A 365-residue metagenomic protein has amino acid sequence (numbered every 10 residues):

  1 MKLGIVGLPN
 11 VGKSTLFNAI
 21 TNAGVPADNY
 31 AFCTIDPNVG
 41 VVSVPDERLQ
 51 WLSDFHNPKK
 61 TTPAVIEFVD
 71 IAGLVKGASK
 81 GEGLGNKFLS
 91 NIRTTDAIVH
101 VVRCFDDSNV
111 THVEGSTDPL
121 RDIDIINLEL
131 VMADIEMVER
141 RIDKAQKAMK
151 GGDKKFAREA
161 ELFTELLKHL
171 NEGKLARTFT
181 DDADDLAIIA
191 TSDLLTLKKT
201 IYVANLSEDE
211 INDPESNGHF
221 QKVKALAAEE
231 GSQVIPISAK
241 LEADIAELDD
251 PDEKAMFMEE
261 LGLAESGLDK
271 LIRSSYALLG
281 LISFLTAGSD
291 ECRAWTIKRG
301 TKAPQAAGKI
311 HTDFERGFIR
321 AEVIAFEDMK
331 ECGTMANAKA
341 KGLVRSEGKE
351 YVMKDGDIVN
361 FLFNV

Functional and structural regions predicted by a protein language model:
M1-T111, E139, K144-A145: Conserved G1/Walker A P-loop phosphate-binding module
K2-V6, F17, E139, K144-V352 (+1 more regions): C-terminal-of-GTPase-core extension/linker across diverse P-loop GTPases
S14, A31, E67, I71 (+6 more regions): Generic signal for short, ordered secondary-structure residues within or immediately flanking folded domains
A23-A31, N38-G40, R48-W51, K80 (+8 more regions): Glycine-rich, flexible loop/turn motifs
F32, D46-L49, T62-F68, E82-D96 (+8 more regions): Amphipathic alpha-helical transducer elements in NTP-driven molecular machines
G40-P45, A72-E82, R93-F156, H169-D182 (+1 more regions): Conserved Switch II/interswitch segment of TRAFAC-class P-loop GTPases
